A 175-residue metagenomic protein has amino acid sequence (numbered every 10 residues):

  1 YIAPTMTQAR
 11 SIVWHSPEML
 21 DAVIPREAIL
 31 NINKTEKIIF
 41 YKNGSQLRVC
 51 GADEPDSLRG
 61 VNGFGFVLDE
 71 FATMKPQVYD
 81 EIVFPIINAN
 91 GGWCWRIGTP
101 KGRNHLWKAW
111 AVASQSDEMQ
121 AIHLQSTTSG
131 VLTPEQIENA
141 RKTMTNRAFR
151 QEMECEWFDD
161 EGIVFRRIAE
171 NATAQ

Functional and structural regions predicted by a protein language model:
Y1-T7: A short hydrophobic beta-strand->loop->alpha-helix junction that borders the nucleotide-binding pocket of P-loop NTPases
T7-F64: Inter-Walker segment of RecA-like/P-loop motor cores
V23, L30, I38-K42, W110-E118 (+1 more regions): Short, conserved catalytic or adaptor-binding loops enriched in Gly and charged residues
L58, L106, M153: Short clusters of hydrophobic/aromatic residues that line enzyme substrate/ligand-binding pockets
N62-V67, N90-W93: Short, surface-exposed connector motifs at secondary-structure boundaries
D69-F71: Walker B catalytic acidic pair
T73-M144: ASCE P-loop NTPase helicase motor core
S129-Q175: ATPase catalytic-site recognition across NTP-hydrolyzing enzymes
